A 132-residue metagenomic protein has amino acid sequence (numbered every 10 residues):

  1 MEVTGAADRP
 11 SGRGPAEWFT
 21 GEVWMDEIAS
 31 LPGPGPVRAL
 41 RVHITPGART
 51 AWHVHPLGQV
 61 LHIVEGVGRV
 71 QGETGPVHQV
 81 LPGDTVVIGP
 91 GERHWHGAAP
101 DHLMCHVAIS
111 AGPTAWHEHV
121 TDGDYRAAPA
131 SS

Functional and structural regions predicted by a protein language model:
M1-P36, W116-S132: A short, N-terminal "cap"/entry segment at the start of jelly-roll beta-barrel domains of the cupin/DSBH fold
W24-E27, R38-H55, P90: Conserved short histidine dyad/triad with adjacent acidic residue
R41-T45, V54-V70, I109-G112: Short, conserved beta-strand element in jelly-roll/cupin
T50-W52, V70-Q71, H78, R93-P100: Short beta-strand His + acidic residue motifs that chelate non-heme Fe in jelly-roll/DSBH and cupin folds
V60, V87, D101-H119: A short hydrophobic beta-strand segment most commonly corresponding to one strand of the jelly-roll/cupin
T74-G91: Short acidic-glycine-tyrosine-enriched beta hairpin
